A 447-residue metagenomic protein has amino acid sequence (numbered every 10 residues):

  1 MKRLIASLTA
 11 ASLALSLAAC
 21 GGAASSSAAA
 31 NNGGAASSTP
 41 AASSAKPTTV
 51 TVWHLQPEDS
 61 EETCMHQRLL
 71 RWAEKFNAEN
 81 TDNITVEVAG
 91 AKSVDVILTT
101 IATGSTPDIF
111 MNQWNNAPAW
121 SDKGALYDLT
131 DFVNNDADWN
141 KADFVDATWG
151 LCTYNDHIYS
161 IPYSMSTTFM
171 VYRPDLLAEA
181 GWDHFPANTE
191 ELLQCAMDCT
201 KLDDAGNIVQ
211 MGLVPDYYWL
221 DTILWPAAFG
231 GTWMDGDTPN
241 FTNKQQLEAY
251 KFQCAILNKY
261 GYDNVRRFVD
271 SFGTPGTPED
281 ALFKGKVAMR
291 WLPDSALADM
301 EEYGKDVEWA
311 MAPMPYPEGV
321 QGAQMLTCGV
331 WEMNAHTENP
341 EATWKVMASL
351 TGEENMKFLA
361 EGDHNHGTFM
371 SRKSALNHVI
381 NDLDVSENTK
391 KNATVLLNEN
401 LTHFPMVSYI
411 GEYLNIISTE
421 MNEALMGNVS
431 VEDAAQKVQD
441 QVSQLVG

Functional and structural regions predicted by a protein language model:
A6, C20-A125, N134-N140, F272 (+6 more regions): Conserved N-terminal structural module of periplasmic/extracytoplasmic solute-binding proteins
N31, Y154-Y163, T168, E191-L247 (+2 more regions): Extracytoplasmic/periplasmic solute-binding protein
K46, E74, A78-D82, A180 (+2 more regions): Extracytoplasmic/periplasmic substrate-recognition and gating elements
A89, W114-T167, L193-C195, A310-A312 (+1 more regions): Hinge/lid segment of periplasmic solute-binding proteins
T99-T100, D108, A137-L176, Q210-G212 (+3 more regions): A structural signal for short loop-to-beta-strand junctions that line the ligand-binding cleft of periplasmic/secreted
S121-A125, T130, D146-H184, V214-G236 (+3 more regions): Periplasmic solute-binding protein
C195-M197, T238-D270: Glycine-centered hinge/linker elements that transmit conformational signals in sensory and ligand-binding systems
W309-A312, A360-I416, E423: Long, aromatic- and glycine/proline-rich binding clefts that accommodate carbohydrate-like moieties
